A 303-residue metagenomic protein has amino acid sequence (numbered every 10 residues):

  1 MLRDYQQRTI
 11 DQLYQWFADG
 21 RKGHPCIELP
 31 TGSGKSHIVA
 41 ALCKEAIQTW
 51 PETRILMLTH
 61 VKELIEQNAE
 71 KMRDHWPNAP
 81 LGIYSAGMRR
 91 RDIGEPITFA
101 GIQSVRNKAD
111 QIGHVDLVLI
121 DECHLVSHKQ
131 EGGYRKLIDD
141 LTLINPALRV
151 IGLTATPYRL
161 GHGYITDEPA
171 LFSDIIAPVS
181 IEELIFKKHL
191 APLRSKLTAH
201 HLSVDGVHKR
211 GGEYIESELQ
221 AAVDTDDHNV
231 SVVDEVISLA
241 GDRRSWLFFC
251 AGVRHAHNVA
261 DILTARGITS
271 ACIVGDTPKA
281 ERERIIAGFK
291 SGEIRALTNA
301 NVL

Functional and structural regions predicted by a protein language model:
M1-E28: Conserved pre-motif I regulatory segment
G20-S33, I38-Q67, I144-N145: Conserved SF1/SF2 helicase motif Ia
T53-V61, S245-G252, I273: Conserved RecA-like ASCE P-loop NTPase motor core of nucleic-acid helicases/translocases
K62-A86: Conserved helix-turn-beta segment of the N-terminal RecA-like "Helicase ATP-binding" lobe in SF1/SF2 helicases
G82-I93, H257-D261, I268-V302: Conserved helicase ATPase core of P-loop NTP-dependent helicases/translocases
G87-L117, H128: Conserved helix/coil segment N-terminal to the catalytic DExD/H
L125-S195: Post-DEXD/H (motif II) to motif III coupling segment of the RecA-like Helicase ATP-binding lobe
S173-C250: Conserved interdomain linker/interface between the two RecA-like ATPase lobes of SF2 helicase motors
